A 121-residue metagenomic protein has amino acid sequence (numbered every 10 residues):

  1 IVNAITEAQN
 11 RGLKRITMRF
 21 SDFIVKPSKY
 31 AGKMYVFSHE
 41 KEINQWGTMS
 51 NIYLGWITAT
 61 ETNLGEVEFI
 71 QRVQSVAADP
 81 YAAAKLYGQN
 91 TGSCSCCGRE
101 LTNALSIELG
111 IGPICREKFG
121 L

Functional and structural regions predicted by a protein language model:
I1-V73: N-terminal alpha-helical interaction blocks
A4, V76, K118: Residues that form generic nucleotide/phosphate-binding pockets
I70-A82, S95-C96: Short Cys/His-rich Zn2+-coordinating modules
D79-T91, T102-S106: Short, flexible, mixed-charge glycine/proline-rich loop motifs that serve as phosphate/nucleic-acid-contacting
G92-S95, G110: Cys/His-enriched microdomains
C94-C97, C115: Short cysteine-rich clusters marking metal-coordination/redox-active sites
E100-N103, K118-L121: Secreted/processed peptides and extracellular or luminal domains of membrane proteins
I107-F119: Cysteine-rich micro-motifs
